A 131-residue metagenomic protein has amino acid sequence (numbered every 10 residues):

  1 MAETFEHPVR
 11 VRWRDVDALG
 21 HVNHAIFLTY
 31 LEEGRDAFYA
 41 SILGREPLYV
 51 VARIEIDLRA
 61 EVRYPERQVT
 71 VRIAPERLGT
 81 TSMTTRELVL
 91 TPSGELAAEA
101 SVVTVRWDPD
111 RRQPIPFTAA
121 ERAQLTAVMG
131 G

Functional and structural regions predicted by a protein language model:
M1-T70, E76-T84, L88-G131: Terminal targeting signals and extreme-terminal segments of soluble enzymes
